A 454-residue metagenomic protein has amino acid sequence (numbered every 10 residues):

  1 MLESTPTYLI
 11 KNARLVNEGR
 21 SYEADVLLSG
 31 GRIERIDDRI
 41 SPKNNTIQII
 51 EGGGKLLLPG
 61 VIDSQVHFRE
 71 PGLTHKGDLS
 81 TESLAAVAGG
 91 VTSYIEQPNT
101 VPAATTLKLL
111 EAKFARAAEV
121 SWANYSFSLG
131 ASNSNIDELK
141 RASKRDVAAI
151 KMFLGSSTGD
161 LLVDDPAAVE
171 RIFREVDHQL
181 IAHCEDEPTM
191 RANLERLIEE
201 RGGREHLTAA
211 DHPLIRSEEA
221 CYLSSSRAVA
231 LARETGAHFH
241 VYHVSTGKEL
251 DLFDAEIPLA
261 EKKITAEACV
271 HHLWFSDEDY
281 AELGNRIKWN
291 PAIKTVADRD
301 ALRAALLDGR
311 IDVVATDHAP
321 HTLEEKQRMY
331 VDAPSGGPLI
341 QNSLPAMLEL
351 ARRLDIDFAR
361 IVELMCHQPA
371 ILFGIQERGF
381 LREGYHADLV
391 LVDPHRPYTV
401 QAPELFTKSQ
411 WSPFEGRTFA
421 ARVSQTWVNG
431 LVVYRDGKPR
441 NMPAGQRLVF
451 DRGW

Functional and structural regions predicted by a protein language model:
M1-L9, R14-P59: Histidine-rich, glycine-flanked metal-binding segment
A13, G31, G54, Q65 (+14 more regions): Divalent metal-coordination and catalytic microenvironments
K55-V120: Metal-associated gating/positioning segment near the N- to mid-region
I95-E96, S126-L129, H238-H243: Short catalytic-loop micro-motif centered on adjacent basic/acidic residues
A115-A131: A glycine-rich helix N-cap at a beta->alpha junction
D137-V314: Histidine/acidic residue-rich metal-binding segments in metalloenzymes
H206-R227, L231-G236, R286, L307-V314 (+1 more regions): His/Asp/Glu-enriched, well-ordered alpha-helical/loop segment that forms or immediately abuts the divalent-metal
M329-D332, E383-V449: C-terminal cap of metal-dependent C-N hydrolases
